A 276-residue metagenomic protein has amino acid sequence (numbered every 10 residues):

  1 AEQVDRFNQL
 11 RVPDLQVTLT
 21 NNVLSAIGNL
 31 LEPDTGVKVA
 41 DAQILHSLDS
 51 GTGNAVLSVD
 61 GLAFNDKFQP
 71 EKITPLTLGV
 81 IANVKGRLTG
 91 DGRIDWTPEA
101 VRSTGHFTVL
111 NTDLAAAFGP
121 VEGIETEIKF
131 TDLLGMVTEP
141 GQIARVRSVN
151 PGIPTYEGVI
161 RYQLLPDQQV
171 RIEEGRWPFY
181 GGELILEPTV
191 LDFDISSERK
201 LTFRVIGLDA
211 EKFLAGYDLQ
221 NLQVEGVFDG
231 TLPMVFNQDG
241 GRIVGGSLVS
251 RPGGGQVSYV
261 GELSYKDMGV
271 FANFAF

Functional and structural regions predicted by a protein language model:
A1-D91, A100-S103, L110-L222, G241-I243 (+1 more regions): Interface amphipathic segments
S247-G253: A glycine-rich phosphate-binding loop feature that marks nucleotide/adenosyl-phosphate handling sites
